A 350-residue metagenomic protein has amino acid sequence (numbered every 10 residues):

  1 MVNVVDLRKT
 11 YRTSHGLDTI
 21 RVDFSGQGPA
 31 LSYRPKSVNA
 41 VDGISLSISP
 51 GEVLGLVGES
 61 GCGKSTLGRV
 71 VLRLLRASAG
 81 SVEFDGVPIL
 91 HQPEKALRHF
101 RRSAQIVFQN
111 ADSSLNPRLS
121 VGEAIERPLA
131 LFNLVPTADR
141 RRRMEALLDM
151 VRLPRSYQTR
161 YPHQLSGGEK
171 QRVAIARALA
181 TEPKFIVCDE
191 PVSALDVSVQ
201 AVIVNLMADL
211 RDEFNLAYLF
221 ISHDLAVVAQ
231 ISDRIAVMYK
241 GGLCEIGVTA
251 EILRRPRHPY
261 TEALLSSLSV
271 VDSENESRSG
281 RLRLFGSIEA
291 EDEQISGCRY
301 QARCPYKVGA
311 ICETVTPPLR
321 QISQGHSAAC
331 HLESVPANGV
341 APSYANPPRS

Functional and structural regions predicted by a protein language model:
S14-S32, V248-R349: Charged, flexible cofactor/metal-binding loops and thiol motifs
V22-P29, P88, D139-S156, L265-S266: Conserved ABC ATPase "signature" region
L31-P35, I89-Q105, L131, T137-A138 (+2 more regions): ABC ATPase NBD coupling module
G80-P88: Conserved ABC transporter NBD signature motif
Y161-L165, E169: Conserved ABC ATPase signature
A180-K184: A short, proline-enriched helix->beta-strand linker immediately N-terminal to the Walker B motif in ABC-type P-loop
V187, P191-L195, V199-S277: P-loop NTP-binding/switch modules centered on Walker-like glycine-rich loops
